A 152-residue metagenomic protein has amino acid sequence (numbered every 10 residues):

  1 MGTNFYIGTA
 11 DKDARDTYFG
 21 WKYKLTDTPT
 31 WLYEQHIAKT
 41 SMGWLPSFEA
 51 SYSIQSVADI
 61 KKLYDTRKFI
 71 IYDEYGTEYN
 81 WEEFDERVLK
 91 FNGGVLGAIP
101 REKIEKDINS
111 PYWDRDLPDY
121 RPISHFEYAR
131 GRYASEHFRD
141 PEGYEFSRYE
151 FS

Functional and structural regions predicted by a protein language model:
M1-K24, E150-S152: Short, extreme N-terminal segment that most often corresponds to the first beta-strand
T26-S152: Low-complexity intrinsically disordered segments
